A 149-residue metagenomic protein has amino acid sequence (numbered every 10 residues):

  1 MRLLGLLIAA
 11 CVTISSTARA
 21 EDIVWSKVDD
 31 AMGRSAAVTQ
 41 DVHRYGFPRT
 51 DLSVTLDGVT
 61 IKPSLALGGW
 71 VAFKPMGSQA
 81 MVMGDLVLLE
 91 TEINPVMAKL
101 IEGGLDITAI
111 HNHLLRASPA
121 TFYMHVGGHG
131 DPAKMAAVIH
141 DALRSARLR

Functional and structural regions predicted by a protein language model:
G5-S15: Bacterial N-terminal signal peptides
A20-T121, H125-R149: Long, contiguous binding/interaction regions
